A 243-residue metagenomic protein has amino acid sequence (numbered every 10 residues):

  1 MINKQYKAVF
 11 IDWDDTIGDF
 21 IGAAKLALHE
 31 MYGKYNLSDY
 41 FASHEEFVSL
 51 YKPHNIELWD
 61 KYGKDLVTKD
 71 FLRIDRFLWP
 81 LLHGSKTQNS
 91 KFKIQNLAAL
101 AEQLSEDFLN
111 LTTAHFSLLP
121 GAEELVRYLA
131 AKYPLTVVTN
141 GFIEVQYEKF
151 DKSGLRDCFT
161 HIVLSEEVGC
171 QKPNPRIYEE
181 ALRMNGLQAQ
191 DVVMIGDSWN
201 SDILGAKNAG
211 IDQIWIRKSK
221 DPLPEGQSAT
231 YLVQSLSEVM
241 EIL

Functional and structural regions predicted by a protein language model:
M1-L50: Active-site neighborhood of HAD-like aspartate-dependent phosphohydrolases
M1-V9, G22, R127, T136-L243: Asp-based, Mg2+/Mn2+-dependent phosphohydrolase catalytic module
Q5, F71-I74, L97-T136: Short, acidic loop-to-helix structural element flanking the phosphoryl-transfer center in phosphate-processing enzymes
A24-Y32, Y51-N55, F77, S105-T112 (+1 more regions): Hydrophobic alpha-helical core bundles mediating ligand binding, dimerization, or RNAP-core interactions
L26, F71-D75, E144, R176: A generic alpha-helix surface/boundary motif
K34-Y40, G84-K86, K93, L97 (+2 more regions): Short helix-capping segments at alpha-helix termini
P53-E106: A metal-dependent, Asp-based hydrolase signature
L66, L111-H115, E167: Short acidic-aromatic active-site loops that bind/stabilize oxyanions
